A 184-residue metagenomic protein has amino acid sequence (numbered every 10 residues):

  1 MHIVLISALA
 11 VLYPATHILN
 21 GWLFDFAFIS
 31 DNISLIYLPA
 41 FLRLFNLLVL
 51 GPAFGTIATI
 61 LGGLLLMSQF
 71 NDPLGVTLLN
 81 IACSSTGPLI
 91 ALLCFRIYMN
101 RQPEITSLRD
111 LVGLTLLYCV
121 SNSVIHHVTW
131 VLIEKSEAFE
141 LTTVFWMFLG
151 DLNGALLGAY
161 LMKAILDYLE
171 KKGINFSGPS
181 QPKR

Functional and structural regions predicted by a protein language model:
M1-L9: N-terminal membrane topogenic signal
I6, P14, I18-L44, M67-K183: Membrane-embedded alpha-helical hairpins and interfacial helices in multi-pass inner-membrane proteins
R43-A53: Interfacial helix-start motif at the membrane-water boundary
V49, I60, F148, L152: Short glycine/serine/threonine-biased micro-segments
A53-I57, D110-L111: Membrane-interfacial loop-to-transmembrane alpha-helix junctions, especially the N-terminal start
G55-L66: Central hydrophobic cores of alpha-helical transmembrane segments in multi-pass integral membrane proteins
